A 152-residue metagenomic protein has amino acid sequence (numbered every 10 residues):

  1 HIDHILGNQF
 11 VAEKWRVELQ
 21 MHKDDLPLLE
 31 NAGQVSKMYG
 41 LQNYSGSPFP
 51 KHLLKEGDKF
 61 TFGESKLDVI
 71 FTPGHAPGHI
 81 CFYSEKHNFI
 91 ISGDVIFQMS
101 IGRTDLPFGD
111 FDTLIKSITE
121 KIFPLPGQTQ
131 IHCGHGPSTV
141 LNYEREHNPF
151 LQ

Functional and structural regions predicted by a protein language model:
H1-T61, H147-F150: Active-site HxH/HxHxD metal-binding segment of metal-dependent hydrolases
Q34-M38, K59, S65-Q152: Metallo-beta-lactamase
